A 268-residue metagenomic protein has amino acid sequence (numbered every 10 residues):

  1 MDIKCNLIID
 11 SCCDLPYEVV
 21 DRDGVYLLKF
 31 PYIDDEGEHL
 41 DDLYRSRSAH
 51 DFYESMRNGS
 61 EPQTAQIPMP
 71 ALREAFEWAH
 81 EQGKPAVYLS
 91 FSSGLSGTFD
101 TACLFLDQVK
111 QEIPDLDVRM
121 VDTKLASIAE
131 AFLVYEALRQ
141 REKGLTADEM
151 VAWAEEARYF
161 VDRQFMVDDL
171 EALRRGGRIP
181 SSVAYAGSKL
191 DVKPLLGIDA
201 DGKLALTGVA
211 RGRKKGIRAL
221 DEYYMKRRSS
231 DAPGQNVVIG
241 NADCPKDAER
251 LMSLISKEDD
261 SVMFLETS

Functional and structural regions predicted by a protein language model:
M1, E74-A86, Y224-P233: Glycine-rich phosphate/diphosphate-binding loops that line cofactor/substrate pockets in enzymes
I3-N6, C12-V20, V25-H39, T98 (+3 more regions): Mixed-charge interfacial surface used for oligomerization/domain docking and macromolecular partner engagement
E38-A102, D107-E112: Class I S-adenosyl-L-methionine
S90, R119-M120: A glycine-rich beta-strand to alpha-helix segment that forms a phosphate/ribose-binding loop at ligand/cofactor sites
